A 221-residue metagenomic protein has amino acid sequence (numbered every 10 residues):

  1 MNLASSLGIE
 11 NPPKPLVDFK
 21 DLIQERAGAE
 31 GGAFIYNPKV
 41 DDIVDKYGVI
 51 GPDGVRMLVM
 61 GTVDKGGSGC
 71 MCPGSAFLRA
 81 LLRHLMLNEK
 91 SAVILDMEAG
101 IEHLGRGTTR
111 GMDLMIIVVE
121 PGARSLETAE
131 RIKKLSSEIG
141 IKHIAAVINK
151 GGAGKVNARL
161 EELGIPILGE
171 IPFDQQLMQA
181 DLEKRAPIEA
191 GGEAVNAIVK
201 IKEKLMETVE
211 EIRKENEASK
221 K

Functional and structural regions predicted by a protein language model:
M1-D53: N-terminal phosphate/diphosphate-binding loop that engages ATP/GTP or pyrophosphate donors across diverse enzyme folds
F34-A99: Phosphate-binding/switch loop-helix module in NTP-utilizing enzymes
G66-G67, M178-D181: A short acidic, helix-capping loop that chelates divalent metal ions and anchors anionic groups
P73-Q179: Conserved catalytic-core segment of NTP-binding enzymes
E183-G192: C-terminal boundary of histidine-terminating zinc-finger modules
A197-I212: C-terminal alpha-helix
